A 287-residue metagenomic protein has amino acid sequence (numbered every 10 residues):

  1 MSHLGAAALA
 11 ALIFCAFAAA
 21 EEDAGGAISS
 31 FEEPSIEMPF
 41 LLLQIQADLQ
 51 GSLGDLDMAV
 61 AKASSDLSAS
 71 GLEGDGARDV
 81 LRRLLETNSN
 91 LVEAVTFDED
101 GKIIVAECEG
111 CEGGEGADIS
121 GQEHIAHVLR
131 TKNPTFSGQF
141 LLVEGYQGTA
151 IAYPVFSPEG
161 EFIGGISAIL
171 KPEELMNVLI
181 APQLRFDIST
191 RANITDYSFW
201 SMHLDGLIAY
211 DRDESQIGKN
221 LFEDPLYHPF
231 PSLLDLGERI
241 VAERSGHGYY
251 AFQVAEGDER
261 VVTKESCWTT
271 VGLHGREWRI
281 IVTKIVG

Functional and structural regions predicted by a protein language model:
A6-A16: Bacterial N-terminal signal peptides
A19-E73, R83-N90, Q147-I151, G160 (+5 more regions): Juxtamembrane extracytoplasmic/periplasmic/luminal helical "stalk" adjacent to the first N-terminal
V60, V92-T96, D196-W200: Short, hydrophobic-rich beta-strand element in sensory/regulatory alpha-beta domains
G71, D75, L84-Y146, Y153 (+1 more regions): Extracellular/periplasmic ligand-sensing ectodomains of membrane signal-transduction proteins
D75-T87, G165, I169-L226: Solvent-exposed, extracytoplasmic
F97, F156-S157, M202: Core beta-strand residues in small-molecule sensory/regulatory alpha/beta domains
A106-P182, H247-T263: Extracytoplasmic/periplasmic ligand-binding sensor regions of membrane-associated signaling proteins
L226-G287: Extracellular/periplasmic juxtamembrane segments that couple receptor/chemosensory ectodomains to their
